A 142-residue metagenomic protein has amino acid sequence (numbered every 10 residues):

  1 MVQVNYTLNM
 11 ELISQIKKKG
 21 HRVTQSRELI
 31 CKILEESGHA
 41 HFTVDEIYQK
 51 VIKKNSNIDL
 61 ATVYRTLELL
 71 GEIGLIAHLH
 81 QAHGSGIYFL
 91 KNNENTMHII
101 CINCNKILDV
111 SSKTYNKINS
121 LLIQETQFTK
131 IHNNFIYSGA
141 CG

Functional and structural regions predicted by a protein language model:
Q3-C31: Short alpha-helical segments that sit at the start of domains
Q15, K32-E36, K50: Short amphipathic alpha-helical elements of helix-turn-helix/winged-helix folds
V23-Q25, S37-T43: Short capping segments at the starts of secondary-structure elements
E46-I52, V63: A short acidic, leucine-rich amphipathic alpha-helix
V63-G74: Basic amphipathic alpha-helical segments that dock to polyanions
E72-G142: Non-DNA-binding regulatory cores of transcription-related proteins, predominantly C-terminal effector-binding
